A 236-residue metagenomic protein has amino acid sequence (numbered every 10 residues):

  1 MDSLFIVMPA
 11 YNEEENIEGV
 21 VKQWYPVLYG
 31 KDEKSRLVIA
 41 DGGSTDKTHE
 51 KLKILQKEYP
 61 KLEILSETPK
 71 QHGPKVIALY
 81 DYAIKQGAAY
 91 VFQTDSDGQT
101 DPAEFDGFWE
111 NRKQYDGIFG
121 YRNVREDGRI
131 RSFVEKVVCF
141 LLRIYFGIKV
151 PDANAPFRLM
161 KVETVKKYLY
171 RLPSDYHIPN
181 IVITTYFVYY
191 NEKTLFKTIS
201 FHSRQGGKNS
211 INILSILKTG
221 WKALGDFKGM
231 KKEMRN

Functional and structural regions predicted by a protein language model:
M1-S3, Y25, R171-N236: Hydrophobic helical membrane-anchoring modules
D2-L4, Y25-V38, K47, P60-L62: Short loop->beta transition adjacent to catalytic acidic/histidine clusters or analogous donor-positioning motifs
M8, E33-S44, L65-T68, T94: Short beta-strand/loop segment that forms part of the nucleotide-sugar
E13-L28: Short, well-formed alpha-helical segments that are part of the catalytic scaffolds of diverse glycosyltransferases
D41-E50, G98: A conserved acidic beta->alpha catalytic loop
E67-K85, Y90, P102-H177, R204-L214 (+1 more regions): Acceptor/aglycone-binding surface of glycosyltransferases and processive sugar-polymer synthases
